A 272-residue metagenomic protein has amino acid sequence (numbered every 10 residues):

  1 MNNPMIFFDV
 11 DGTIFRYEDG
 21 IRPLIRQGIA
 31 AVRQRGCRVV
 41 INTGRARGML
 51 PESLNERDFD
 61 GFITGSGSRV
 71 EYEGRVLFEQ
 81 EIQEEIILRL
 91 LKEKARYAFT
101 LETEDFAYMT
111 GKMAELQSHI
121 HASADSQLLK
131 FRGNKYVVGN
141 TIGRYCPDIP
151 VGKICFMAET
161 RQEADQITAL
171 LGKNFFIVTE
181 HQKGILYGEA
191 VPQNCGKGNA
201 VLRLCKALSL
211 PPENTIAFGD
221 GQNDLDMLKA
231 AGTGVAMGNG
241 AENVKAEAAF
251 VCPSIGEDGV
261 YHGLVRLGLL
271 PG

Functional and structural regions predicted by a protein language model:
M1-M5, R22, G188-G272: Mg2+-dependent phosphoryl-transfer enzymes with acidic/Ser/Thr/Gly-rich catalytic loops
D9, T43, D220: Active-site glycine-centered loops adjacent to acidic/histidine catalytic or metal-binding residues that shape
G20-S123: Active-site phosphate-binding/coordination module
Q34-V40, D58-F59, G152-K153, E213-N214 (+1 more regions): Short active-site oxyanion
R57-D58, S66, A95, L171-N174 (+2 more regions): Short, structured coil segments at secondary-structure junctions
F59-S66, H121, I177-E180, G234-G238 (+1 more regions): Short hydrophobic/aromatic-enriched beta-strand-loop microsegments
Y97, E102-F218, Q222: Conserved acidic, metal-coordinating active-site core of Asp-based, Mg2+-dependent phosphoryl-transfer enzymes
